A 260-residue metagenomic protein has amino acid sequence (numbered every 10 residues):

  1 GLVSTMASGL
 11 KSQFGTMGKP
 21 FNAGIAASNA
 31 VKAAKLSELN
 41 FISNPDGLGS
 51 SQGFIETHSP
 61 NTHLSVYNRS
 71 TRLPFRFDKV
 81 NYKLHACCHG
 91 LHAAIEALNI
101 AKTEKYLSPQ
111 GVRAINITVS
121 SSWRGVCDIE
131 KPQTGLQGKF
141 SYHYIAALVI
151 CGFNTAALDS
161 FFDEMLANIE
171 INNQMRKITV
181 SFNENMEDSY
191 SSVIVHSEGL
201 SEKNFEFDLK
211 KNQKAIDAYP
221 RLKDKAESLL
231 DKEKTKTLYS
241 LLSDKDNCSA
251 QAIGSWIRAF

Functional and structural regions predicted by a protein language model:
G1-L10, P74: Conserved catalytic cysteine-centered active-site region of acyl-thioester-dependent Claisen-condensing enzymes
T5-S8, K32, E96: Generic structural signal for well-ordered, non-membrane alpha-helices
G15-S28, K35-F260: Terminal-appendage/accessory-domain detector
